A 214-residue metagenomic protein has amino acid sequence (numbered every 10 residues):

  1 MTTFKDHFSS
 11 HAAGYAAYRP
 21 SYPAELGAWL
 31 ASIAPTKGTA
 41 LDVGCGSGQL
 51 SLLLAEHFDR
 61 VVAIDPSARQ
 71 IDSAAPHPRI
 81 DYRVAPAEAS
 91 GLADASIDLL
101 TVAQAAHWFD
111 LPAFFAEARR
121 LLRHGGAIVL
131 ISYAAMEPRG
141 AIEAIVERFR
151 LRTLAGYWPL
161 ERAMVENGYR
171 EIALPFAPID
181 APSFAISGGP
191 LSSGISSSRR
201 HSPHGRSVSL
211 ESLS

Functional and structural regions predicted by a protein language model:
M1-S10: N-terminal, positively charged/glycine-rich alpha-helical extensions of SAM-dependent methyltransferases
S9-P20: Class I SAM-dependent methyltransferase Rossmann-like catalytic core, especially the SAM/SAH-binding loop
P20-G38: Conserved alpha-helix/loop element of class I SAM-dependent methyltransferases that forms part of the SAM/SAH-binding
L41, S47-A89: Class I SAM-dependent methyltransferase SAM/SAH-binding core
E88-L99: A short acidic, Gly/Pro-enriched loop at the edge of an enzyme's catalytic core that lines a small-molecule cofactor
F109-E117: A short, conserved alpha-helix within the catalytic core of class I
R119, R123-S187: Conserved catalytic/acceptor-binding region of the Class I
I179-S214: C-terminal helical/coil "lid" or tail adjacent to the Rossmann-like core of SAM-dependent
